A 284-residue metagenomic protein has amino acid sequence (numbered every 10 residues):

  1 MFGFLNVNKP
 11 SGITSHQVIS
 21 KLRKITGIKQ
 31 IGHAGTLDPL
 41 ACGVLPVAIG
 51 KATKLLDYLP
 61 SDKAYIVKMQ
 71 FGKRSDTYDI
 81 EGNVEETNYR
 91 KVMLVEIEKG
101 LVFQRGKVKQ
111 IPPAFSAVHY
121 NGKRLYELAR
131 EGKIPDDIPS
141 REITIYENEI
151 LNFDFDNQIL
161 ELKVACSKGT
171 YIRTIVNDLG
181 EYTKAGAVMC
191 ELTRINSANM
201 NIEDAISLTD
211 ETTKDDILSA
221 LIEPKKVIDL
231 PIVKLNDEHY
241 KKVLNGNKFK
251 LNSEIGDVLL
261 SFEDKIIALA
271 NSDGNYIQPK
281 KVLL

Functional and structural regions predicted by a protein language model:
M1-P10, H16-L37, A41-V44, V95 (+3 more regions): Accessory RNA 3′-end/elbow-binding domains used by RNA modification enzymes
K24-I28, P46, D136-K184: The conserved catalytic core of RNA pseudouridine synthases
Q30-P60, E127: Glycine/acidic-rich beta-strand-loop module
V47, V67, G122, I175 (+2 more regions): Residue-level signal for inorganic ion chemistry
L56-F71, P135-E149: Structural signature of FAD isoalloxazine-binding scaffolds in flavoprotein oxidoreductases
Y58-P112: Acidic, low-complexity central loop/insert segments
S116, Y120-S140, T144: Extended alpha-helical targeting/anchoring segments, especially N-terminal organellar/secretory targeting helices
A117, N121, A129, Q158-E203: Pseudouridine synthase
